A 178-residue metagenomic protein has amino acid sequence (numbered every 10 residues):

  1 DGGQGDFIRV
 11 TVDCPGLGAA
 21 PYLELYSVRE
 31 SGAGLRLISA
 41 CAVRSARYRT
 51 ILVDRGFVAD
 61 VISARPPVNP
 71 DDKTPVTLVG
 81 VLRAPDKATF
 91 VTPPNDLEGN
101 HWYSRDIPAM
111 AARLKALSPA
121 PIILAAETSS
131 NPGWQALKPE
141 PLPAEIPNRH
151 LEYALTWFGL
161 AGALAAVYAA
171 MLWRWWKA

Functional and structural regions predicted by a protein language model:
D1-A178: Surface-exposed, charge/polar-rich loops and edge strands
